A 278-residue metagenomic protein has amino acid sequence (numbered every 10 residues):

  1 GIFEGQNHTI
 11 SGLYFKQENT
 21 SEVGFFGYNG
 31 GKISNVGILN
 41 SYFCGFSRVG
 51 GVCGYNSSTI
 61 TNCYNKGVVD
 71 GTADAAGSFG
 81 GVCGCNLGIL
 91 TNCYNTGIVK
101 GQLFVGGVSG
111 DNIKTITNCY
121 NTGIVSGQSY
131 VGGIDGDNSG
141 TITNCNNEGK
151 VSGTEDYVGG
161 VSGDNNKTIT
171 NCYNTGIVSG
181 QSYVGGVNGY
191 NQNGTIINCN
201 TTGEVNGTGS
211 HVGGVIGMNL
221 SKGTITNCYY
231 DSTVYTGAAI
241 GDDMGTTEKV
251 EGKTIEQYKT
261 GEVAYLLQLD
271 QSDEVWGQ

Functional and structural regions predicted by a protein language model:
G1-Q278: Predominantly extracellular beta-rich ligand-binding scaffolds that present long acidic/polar faces for carbohydrate
